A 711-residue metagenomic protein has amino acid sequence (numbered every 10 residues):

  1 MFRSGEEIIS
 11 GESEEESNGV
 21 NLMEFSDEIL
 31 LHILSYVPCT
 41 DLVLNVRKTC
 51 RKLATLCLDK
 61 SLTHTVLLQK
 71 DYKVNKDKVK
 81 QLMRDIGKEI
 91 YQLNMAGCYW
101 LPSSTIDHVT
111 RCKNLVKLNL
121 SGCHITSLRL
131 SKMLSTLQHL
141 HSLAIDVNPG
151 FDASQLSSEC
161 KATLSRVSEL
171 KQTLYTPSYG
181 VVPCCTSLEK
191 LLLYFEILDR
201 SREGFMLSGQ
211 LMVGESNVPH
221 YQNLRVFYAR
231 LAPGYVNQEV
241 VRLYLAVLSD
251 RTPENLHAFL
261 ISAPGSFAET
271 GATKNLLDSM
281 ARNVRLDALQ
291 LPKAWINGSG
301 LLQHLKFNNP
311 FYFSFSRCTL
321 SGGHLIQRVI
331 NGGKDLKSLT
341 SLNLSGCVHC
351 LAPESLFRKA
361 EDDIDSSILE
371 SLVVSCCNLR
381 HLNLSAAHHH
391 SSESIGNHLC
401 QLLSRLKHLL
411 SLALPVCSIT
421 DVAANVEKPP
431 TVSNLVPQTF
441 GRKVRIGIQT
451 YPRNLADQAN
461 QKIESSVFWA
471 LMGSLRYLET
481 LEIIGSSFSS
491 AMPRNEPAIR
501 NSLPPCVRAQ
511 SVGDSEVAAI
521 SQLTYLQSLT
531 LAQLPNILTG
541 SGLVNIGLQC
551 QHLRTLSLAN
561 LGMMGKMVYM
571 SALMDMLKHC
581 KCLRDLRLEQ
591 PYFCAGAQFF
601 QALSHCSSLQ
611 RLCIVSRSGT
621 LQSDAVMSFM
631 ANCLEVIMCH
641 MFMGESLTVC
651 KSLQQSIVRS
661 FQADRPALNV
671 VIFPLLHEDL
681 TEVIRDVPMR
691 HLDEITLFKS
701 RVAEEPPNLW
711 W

Functional and structural regions predicted by a protein language model:
M1-E16, I29, D77, S154-K171 (+1 more regions): C-terminal capping region of solenoid repeat domains
D27, L42-K60: Short helix-loop-helix/strand-helix junction enriched in hydrophobic and basic residues
H32, L44-N45, K132, N545 (+1 more regions): Short, solvent-exposed alpha-helical surface patches in well-structured domains
P38-C39: N-terminal extracellular ligand-recognition/capping segment immediately after the signal peptide
T55, L67-N119, C123: F-box-proximal linker/hinge
K117, S121-I125, M133-T136, S142-V147: Alpha-helical bundle protein-protein interaction modules that mediate dimerization/oligomerization and scaffolding
